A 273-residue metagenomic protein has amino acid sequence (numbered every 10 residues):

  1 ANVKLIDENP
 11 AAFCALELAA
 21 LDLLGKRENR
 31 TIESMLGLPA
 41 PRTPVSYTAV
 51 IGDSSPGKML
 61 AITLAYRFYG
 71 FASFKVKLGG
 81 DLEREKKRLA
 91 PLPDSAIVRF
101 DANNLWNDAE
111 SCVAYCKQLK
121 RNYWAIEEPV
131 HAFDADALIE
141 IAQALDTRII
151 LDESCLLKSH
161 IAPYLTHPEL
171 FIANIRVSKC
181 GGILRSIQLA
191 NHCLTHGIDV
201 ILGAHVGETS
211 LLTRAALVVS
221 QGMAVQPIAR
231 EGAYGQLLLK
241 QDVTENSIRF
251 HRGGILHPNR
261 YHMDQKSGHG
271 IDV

Functional and structural regions predicted by a protein language model:
A1-E28: Metal- or metallocofactor-binding catalytic centers and their adjacent structured scaffolds across diverse enzyme
L23, R27, S95, H196 (+1 more regions): Change "in soluble alpha/beta enzymes" to "in soluble alpha/beta proteins
K26, R30, P44, A49-F68 (+1 more regions): Active-site beta->alpha loop and helix N-cap motifs at the rims of alpha/beta catalytic domains
K26, R30-V45, G254-M263, V273: N-terminal amphipathic alpha-helix/helix-capping segment at the start of soluble metabolic enzymes
I32-M35, A125-P129, G203, P227-A233: Flexible, glycine/charged-enriched surface loops at secondary-structure junctions
A65-K77: Catalytic domains of carbohydrate-active enzymes, especially glycoside hydrolases
V76, D81-A215, V219, L239-Q241: Catalytic core of soluble alpha/beta enzymes
V206-V273: Flexible C-terminal active-site loop/helix
